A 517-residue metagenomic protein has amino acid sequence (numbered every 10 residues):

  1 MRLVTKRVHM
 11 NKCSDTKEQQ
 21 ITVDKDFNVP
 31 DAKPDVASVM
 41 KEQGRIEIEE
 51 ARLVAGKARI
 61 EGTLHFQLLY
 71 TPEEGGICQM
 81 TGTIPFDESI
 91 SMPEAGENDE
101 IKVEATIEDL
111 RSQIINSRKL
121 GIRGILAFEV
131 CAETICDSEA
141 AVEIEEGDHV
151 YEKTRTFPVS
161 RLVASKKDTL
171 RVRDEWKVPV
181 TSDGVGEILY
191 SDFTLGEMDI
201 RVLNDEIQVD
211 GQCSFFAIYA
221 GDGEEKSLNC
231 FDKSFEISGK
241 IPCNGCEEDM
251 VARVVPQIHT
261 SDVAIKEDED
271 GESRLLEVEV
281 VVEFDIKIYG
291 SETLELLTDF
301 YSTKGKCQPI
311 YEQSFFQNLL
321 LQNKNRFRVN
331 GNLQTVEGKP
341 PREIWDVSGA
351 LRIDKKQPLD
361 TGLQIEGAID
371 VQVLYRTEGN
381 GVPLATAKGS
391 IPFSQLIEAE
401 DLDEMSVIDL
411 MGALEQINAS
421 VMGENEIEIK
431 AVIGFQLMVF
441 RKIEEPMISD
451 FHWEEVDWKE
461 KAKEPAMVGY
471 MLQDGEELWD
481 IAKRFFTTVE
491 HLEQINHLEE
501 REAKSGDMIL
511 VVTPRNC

Functional and structural regions predicted by a protein language model:
M1-E464: Membrane-lipid interaction segments
T487-C517: Extracellular LysM carbohydrate-binding repeats and other cell-envelope/extracellular binding modules
